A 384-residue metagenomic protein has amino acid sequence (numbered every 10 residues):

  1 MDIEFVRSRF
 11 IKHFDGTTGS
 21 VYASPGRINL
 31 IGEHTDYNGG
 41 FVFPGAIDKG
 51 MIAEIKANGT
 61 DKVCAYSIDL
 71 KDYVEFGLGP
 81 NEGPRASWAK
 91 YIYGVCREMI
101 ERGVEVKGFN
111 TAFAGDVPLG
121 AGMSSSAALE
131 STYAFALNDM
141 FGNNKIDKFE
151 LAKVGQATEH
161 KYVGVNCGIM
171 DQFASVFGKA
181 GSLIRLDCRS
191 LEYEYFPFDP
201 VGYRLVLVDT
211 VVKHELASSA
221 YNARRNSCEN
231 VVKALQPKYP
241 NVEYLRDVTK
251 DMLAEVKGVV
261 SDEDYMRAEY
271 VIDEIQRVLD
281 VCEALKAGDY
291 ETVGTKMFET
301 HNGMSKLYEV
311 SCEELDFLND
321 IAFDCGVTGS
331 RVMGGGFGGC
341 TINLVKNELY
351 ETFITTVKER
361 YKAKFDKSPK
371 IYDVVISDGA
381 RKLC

Functional and structural regions predicted by a protein language model:
M1-R27, I52-R85, S182-G329, L344-C384: C-terminal nucleotide
M1-Y22, I28-G32, Y37, F41 (+5 more regions): Gly/Ser-rich oxyanion-binding loop with an adjacent helix/lid that shapes the negatively charged ligand pocket
G39-A46, R224-R225: Short Gly/aromatic-enriched secondary-structure transition segments
P44-A46, E54-A57, G103: Short, charge-rich binding segments
I47, C96, E229-V232: Short, amphipathic alpha-helical segments that act as regulatory/interfacial helices in nucleotide-processing proteins
A128, C340-L344: FabD-like malonyl-/acyl-CoA
